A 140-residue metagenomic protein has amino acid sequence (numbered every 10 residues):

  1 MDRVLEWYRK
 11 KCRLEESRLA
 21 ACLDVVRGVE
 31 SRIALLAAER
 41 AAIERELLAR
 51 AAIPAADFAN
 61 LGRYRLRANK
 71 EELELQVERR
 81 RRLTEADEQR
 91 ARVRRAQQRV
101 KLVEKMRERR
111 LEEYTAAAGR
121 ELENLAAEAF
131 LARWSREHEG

Functional and structural regions predicted by a protein language model:
M1-G140: Charge-rich amphipathic alpha-helical interaction elements
